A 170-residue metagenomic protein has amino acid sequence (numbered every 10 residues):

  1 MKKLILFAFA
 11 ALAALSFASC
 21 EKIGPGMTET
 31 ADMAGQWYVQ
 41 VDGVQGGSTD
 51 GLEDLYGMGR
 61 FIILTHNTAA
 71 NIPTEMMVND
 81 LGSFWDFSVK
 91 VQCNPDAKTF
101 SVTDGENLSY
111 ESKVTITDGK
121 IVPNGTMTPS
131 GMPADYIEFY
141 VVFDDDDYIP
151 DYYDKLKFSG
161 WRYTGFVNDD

Functional and structural regions predicted by a protein language model:
K2-A10: Sec-dependent signal peptide recognition, specifically the positively charged N-region followed immediately by
L15-S19: C-terminal motif of bacterial Sec signal peptides marking the signal peptidase cleavage site
E21-I23: Bacterial signal peptide processing site
M27-D170: First exposed extracellular module after export/assembly in secreted or surface-exposed proteins
